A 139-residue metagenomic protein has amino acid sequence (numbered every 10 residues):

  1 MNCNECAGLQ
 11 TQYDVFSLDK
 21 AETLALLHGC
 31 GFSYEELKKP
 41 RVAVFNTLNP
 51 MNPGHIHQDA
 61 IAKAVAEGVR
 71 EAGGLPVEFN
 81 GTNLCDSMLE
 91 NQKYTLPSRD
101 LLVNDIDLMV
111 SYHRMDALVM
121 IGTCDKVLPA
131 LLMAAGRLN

Functional and structural regions predicted by a protein language model:
M1-N139: Metallocofactor- and cofactor-centric catalytic cores in central/energy metabolism, strongly enriched
